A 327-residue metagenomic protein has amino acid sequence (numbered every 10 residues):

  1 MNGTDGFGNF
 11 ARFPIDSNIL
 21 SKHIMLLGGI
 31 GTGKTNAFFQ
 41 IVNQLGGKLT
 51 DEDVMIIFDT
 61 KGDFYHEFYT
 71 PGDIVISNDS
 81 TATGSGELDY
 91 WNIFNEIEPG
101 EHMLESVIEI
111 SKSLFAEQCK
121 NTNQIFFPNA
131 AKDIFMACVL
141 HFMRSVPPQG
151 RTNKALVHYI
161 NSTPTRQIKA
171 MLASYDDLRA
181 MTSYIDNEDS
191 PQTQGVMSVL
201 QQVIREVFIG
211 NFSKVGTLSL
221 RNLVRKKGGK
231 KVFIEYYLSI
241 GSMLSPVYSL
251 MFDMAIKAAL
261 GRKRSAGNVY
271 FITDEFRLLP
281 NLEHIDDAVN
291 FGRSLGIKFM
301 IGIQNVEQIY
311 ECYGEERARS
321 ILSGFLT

Functional and structural regions predicted by a protein language model:
T4-F10, S17-I297, E307, Y313: P-loop NTPase motor domains
I303: H-loop/switch region of ABC-family ATPase nucleotide-binding domains
E316-T327: A short helix-turn-beta junction within AAA+ P-loop NTPase domains corresponding to the substrate/partner-engaging
